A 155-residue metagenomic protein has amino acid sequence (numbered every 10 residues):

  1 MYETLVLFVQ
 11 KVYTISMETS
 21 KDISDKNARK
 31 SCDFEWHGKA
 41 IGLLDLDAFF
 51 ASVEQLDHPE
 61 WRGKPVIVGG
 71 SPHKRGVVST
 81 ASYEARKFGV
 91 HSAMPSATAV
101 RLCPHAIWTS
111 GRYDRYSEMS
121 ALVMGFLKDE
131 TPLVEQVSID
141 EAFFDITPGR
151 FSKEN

Functional and structural regions predicted by a protein language model:
E3-N155: Gly/Gly-Pro- and Ser/Thr-rich, intrinsically disordered tail segments characteristic of DNA damage-repair and tolerance
